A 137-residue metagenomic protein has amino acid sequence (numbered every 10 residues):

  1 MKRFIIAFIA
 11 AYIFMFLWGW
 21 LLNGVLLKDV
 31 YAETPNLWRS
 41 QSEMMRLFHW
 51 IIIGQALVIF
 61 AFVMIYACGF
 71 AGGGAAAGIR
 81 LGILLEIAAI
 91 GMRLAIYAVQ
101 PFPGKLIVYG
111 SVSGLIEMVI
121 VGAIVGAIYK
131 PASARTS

Functional and structural regions predicted by a protein language model:
M1-S137: Juxtamembrane/disordered regions of integral membrane proteins
